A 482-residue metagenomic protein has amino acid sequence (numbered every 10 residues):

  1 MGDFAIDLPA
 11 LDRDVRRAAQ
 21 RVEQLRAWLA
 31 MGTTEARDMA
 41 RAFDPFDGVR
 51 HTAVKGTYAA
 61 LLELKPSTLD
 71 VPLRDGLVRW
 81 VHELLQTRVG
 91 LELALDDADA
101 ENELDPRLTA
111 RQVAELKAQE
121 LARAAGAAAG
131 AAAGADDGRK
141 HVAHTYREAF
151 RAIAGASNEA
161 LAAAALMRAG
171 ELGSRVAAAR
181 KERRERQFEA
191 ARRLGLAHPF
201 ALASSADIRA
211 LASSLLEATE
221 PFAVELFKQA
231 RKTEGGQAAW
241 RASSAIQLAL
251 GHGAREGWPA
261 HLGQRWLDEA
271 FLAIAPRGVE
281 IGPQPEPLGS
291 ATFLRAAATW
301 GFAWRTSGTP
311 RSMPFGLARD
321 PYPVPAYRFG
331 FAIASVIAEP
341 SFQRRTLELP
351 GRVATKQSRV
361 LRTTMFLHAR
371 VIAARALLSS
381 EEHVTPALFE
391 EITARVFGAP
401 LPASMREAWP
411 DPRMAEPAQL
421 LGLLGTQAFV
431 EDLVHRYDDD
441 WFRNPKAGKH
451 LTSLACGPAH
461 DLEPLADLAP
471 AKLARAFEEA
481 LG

Functional and structural regions predicted by a protein language model:
M1-F227, D440-W441, P445-G482: A well-structured
G2-F4, A376, S380-G482: C-terminal, non-catalytic "cap/extension" segments appended to globular domains
T145, E182-G289: Active-site-proximal, well-structured secondary-structure segments within enzyme catalytic domains
A165-G170, S243-G253, V279-A291, T309-R319 (+3 more regions): Glycine- and acidic
R184-A190, W300-P310, A332-L349, A387: Long, well-ordered alpha-helical segments
A212-L216, E220, R319-R362: Post-HExxH zinc-binding segment in Zn-dependent metallohydrolases
Q284-P314, Y327-S335: Active-site recognition of the HExxH zinc-binding catalytic motif
F315-F329, L367, P386, D411-Q419: Active-site metal-coordination segments of metallo-dependent hydrolases
